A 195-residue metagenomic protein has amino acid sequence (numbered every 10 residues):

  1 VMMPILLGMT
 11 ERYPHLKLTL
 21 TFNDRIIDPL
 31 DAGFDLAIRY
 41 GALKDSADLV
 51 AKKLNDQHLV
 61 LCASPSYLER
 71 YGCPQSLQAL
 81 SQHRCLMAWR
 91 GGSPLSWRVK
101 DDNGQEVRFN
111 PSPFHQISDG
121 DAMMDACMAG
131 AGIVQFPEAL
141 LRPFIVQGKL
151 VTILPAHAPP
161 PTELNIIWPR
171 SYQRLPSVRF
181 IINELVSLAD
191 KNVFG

Functional and structural regions predicted by a protein language model:
V1, Q173-S187, V193-F194: Short amphipathic alpha-helical coupling segments at ligand-binding clamshell hinges and other catalytic/signaling
V1-D48: Central regulatory/effector-binding core of bacterial HTH transcription factors
L7-T10, R142, V151, V186: Solvent-exposed, non-membrane alpha-helical residues enriched in polar/charged side chains
T19-N23, I153, I167: Solvent-exposed beta-strand sheet faces enriched in polar/charged residues
P29-G33, L43-L164, K191-G195: C-terminal regulatory
L164-Q173: A bilobed periplasmic-binding-protein/Venus flytrap-type ligand-binding module shared by bacterial periplasmic
